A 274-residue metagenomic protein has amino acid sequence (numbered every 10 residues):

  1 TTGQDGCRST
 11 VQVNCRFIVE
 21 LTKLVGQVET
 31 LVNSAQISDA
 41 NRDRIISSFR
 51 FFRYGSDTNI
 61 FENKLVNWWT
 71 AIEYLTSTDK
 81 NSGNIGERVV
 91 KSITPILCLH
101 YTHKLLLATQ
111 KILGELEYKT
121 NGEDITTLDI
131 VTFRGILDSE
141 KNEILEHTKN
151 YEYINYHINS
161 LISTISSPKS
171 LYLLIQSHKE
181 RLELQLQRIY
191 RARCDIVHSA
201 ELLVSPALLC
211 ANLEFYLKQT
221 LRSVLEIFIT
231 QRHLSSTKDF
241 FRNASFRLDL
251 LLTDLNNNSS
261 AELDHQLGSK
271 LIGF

Functional and structural regions predicted by a protein language model:
T1-V13, E29, L184: The feature captures two recurrent sequence modes
I18, T22-F274: Amphipathic, oligomerization/interface secondary-structure segments
